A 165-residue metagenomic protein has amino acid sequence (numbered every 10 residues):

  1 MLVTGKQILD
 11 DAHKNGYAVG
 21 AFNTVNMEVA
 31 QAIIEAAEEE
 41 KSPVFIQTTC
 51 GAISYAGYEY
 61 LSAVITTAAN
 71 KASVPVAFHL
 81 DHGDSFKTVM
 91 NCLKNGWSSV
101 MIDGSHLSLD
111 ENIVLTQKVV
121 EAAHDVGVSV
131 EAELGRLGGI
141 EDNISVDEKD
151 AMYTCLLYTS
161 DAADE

Functional and structural regions predicted by a protein language model:
L2-E59, K71: Conserved N-terminal beta1-alpha1 strand-loop-helix module at the mouth
V19-F22, V44-Q47, V76-L80, V100-I102 (+1 more regions): Hydrophobic faces of well-ordered beta-strands that scaffold small-molecule active sites in alpha/beta enzyme cores
T24-M27, T49-G51, G83-S85, S105-L107 (+1 more regions): Active-site beta-loop-alpha junctions enriched in small/polar residues
P43-C92: Active-site cofactor/substrate anionic-group-binding motifs, chiefly glycine- and Lys/Arg-rich phosphate-binding loops
A56-Y60, S85-K87, L107-A122, V126: Active-site-adjacent beta->alpha loops and helix N-cap segments on the catalytic face of soluble alpha/beta enzymes
N95-S99: Glycine-enriched alpha-helix->loop->beta-strand junction motifs that scaffold or abut catalytic
S108-V114, G139-L156: Active-site glycine- and acidic-residue-rich loops that bind and position anionic ligands or nucleotide-like cofactors
Y158-E165: Conserved small/polar residues in nucleotide/adenosyl-binding loops
